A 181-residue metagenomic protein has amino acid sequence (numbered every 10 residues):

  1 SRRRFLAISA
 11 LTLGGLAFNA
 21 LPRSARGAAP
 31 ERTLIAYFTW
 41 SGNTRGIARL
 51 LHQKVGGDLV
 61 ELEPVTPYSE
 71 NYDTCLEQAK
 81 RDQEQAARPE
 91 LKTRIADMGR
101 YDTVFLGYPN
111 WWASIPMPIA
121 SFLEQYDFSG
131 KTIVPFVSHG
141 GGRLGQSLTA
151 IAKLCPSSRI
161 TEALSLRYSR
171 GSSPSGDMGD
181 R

Functional and structural regions predicted by a protein language model:
S1-L13: N-terminal secretory signal peptides and thylakoid transit peptides that target proteins across membranes
G14-N19: Hydrophobic h-region of N-terminal signal peptides that target proteins for export in Gram-negative bacteria
P22-G27: Boundary at the C-terminal end of the N-terminal hydrophobic targeting segment
A28-E70, E77-Q78, Q83-R181: FMN-binding flavodoxin-like domain, especially the glycine-rich phosphate-binding loop
